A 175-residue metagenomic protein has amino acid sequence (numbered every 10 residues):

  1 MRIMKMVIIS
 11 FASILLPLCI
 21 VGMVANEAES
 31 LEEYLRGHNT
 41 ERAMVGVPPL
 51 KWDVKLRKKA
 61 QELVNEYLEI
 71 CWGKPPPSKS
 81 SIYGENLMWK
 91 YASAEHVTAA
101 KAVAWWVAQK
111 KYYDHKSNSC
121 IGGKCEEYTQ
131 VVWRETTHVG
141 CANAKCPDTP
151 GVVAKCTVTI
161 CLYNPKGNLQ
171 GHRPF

Functional and structural regions predicted by a protein language model:
K5-G22: Cleavable N-terminal signal peptides of Sec/SRP-targeted secreted and luminal proteins
M23-G84: Short, well-ordered surface patches within globular domains
L50, L87, V131: Short clusters of hydrophobic/aromatic residues that line enzyme substrate/ligand-binding pockets
Q61-N65, E85, W89, A104 (+2 more regions): Generic alpha-helical structural context detector
P77-V103: A solvent-exposed, acidic/Ser-Thr-rich amphipathic alpha-helical stretch
S93-F175: Disulfide-stabilized extracellular recognition modules
